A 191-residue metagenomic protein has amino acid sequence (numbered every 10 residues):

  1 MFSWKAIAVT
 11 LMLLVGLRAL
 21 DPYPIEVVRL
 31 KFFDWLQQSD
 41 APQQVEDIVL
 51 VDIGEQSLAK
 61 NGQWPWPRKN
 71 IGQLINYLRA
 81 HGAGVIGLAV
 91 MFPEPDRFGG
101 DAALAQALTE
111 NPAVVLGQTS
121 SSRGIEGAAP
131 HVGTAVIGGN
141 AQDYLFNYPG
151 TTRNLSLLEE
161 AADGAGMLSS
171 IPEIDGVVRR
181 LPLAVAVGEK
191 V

Functional and structural regions predicted by a protein language model:
M1-V191: Non-transmembrane functional regions of envelope-associated proteins
